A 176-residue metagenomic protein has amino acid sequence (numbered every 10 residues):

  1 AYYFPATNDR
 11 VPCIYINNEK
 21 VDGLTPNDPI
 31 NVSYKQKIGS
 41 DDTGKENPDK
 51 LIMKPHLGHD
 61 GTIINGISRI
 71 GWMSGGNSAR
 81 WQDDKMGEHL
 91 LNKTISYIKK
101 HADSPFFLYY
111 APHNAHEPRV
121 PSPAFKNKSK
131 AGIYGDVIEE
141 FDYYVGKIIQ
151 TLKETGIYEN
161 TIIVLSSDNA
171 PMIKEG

Functional and structural regions predicted by a protein language model:
A1, C13, I95-K99, I149 (+1 more regions): Non-transmembrane alpha-helical segments in soluble domains of secreted/periplasmic/extracellular proteins
A1, H101-L108, G156-I163: Loop/turn elements at helix/coil->beta-strand transitions in domains of secreted/extracellular proteins
A1-W72, M172-G176: Core domains of carbohydrate- and sulfate-ester-processing enzymes
D9-P12, E19, T94-D136, M172-G176: Active-site His/acidic residue clusters
D22, S129-Y144, I157: A short beta-strand-to-alpha-helix junction
N47-H116: Anion-binding catalytic surfaces of enzymes that hydrolyze or transfer phosphate/sulfate esters
S74-A79, K126-A131, L165: Flexible glycine/proline-enriched surface loops and loop-helix/loop-strand junctions
E140-E175: Metal-dependent active-site segment of extracytoplasmic phospho-/sulfohydrolases and closely related
